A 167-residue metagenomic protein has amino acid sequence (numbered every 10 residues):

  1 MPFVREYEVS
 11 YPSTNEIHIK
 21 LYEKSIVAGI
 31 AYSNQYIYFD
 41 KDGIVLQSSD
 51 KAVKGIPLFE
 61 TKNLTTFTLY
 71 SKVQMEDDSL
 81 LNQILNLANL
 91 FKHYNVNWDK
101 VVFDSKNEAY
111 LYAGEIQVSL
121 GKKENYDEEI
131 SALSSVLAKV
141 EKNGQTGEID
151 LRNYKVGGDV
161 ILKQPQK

Functional and structural regions predicted by a protein language model:
M1-F3: Amphipathic, non-transmembrane alpha-helical segments in extracytoplasmic/periplasmic proteins
E6-K167: Charged, solvent-exposed interaction patches on well-folded alpha/beta domains that mediate macromolecular contacts
